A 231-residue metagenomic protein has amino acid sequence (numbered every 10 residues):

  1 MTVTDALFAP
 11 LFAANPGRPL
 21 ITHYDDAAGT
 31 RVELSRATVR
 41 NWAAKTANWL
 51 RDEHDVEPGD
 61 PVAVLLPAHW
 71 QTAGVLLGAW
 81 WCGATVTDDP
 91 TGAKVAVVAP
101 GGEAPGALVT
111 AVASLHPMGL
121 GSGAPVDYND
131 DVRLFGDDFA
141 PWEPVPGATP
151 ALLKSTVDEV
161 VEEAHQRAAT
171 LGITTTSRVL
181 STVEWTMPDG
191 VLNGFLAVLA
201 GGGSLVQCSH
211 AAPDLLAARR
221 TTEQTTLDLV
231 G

Functional and structural regions predicted by a protein language model:
T2-T22: A short N-terminal helical cap/helix-turn-helix that marks the beginning of AMP-binding/adenylate-forming
I21-V56, P150-I173: Conserved AMP-binding/adenylate-forming core of the ANL superfamily
V62: Gly/Thr-rich phosphate-binding loop signature of adenosyl cofactor/nucleotide-binding cores
L66, T87-A93, P100-G101, V183-E184 (+1 more regions): ATP-dependent adenylate-forming carboxylate-activation enzymes
P67-L77: Cytochrome P450 catalytic-core helices
G78-C82, V191-L205: Conserved short alpha-helical elements in the N-terminal third of ANL/AMP-binding
V95-L171, R220-G231: ANL superfamily adenylate-forming
